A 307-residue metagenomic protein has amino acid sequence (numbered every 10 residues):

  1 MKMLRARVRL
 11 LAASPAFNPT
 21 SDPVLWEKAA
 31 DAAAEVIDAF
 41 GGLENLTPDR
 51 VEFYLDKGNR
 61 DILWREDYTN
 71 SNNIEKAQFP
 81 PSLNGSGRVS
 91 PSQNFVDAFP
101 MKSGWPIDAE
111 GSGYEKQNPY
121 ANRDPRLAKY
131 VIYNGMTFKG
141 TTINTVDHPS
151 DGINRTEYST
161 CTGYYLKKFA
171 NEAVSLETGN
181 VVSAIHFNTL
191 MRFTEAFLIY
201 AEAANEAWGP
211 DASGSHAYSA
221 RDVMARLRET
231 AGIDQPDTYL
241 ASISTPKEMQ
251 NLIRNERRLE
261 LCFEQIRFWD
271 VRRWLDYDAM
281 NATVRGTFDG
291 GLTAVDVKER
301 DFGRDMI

Functional and structural regions predicted by a protein language model:
M1-D97, M101-I307: Acidic/polar-rich alpha-helix caps and helix-coil junctions
